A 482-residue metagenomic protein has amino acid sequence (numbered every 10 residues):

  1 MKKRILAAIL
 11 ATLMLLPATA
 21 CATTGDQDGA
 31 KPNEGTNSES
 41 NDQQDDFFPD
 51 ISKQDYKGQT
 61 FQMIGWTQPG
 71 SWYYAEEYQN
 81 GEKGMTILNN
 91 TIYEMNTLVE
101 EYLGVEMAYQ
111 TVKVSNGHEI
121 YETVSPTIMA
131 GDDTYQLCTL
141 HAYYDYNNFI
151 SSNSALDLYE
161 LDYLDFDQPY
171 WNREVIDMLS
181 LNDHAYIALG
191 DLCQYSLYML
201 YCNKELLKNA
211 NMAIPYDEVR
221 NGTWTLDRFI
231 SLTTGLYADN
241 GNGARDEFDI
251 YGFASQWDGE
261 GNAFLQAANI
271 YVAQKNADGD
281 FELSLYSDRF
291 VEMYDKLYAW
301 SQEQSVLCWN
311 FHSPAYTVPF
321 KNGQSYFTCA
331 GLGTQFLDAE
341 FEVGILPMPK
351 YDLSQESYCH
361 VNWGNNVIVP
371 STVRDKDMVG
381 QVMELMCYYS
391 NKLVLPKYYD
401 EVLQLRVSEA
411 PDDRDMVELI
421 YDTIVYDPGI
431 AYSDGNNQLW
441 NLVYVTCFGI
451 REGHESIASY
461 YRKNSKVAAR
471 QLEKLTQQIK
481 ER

Functional and structural regions predicted by a protein language model:
K2-F149, L393, H454-R482: Conserved N-terminal structural module of periplasmic/extracytoplasmic solute-binding proteins
D42-F61, K113-H118, A142-Y198, D227 (+1 more regions): Hinge/lid segment of periplasmic solute-binding proteins
E119-L137, N147, S151-S152, I230-G235 (+1 more regions): Short helices/loops that flank or line small-molecule/ion binding pockets
I150-S154, N172-D217, A254-D278, N362-I368: Periplasmic solute-binding protein
Y163-Y170, E218-N221, Y271-F290, Y351-Y358: Short, solvent-exposed loop/beta-turn-alpha elements that line the ligand-binding surface or hinge of extracytoplasmic
I230-T233, A263-F311: Glycine-centered hinge/linker elements that transmit conformational signals in sensory and ligand-binding systems
L337-L405: Extracytoplasmic/periplasmic substrate-recognition and gating elements
S371-G380, S390-R482: Conserved C-terminal helix/tail region of periplasmic/extracytoplasmic solute-binding proteins
